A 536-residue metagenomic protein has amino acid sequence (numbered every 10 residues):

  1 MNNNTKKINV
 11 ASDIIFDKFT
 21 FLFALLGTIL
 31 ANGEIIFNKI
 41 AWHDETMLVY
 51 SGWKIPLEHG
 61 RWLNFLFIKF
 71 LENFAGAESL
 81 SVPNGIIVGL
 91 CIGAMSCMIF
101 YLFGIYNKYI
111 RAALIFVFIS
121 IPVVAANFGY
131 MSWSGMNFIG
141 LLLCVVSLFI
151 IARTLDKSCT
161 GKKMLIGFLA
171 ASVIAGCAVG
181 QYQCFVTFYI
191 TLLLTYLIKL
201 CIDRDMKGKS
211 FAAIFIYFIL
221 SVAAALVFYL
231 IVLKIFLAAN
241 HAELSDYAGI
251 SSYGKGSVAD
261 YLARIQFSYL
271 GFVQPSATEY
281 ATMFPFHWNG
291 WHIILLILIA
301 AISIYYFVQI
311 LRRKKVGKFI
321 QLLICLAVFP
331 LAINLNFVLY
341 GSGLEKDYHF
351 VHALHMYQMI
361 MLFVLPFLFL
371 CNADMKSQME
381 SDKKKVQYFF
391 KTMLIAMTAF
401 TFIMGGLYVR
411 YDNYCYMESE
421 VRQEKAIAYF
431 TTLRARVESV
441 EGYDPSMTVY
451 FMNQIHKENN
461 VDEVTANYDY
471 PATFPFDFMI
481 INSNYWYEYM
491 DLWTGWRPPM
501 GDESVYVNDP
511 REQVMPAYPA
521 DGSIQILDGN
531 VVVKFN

Functional and structural regions predicted by a protein language model:
N2-E58, W62-I68, E72-A94, Y101-A112 (+8 more regions): Intrinsically disordered, polar/acidic, low-complexity terminal segments
L57, R61, V88, Y109-R153 (+3 more regions): Membrane-interface micro-motifs in multi-pass membrane enzymes
A94-M98, V146-R153, L192-L200, I299-Y306 (+1 more regions): Transmembrane alpha-helices and membrane-interface helical segments of multi-pass integral membrane enzymes
C144-G167, L200-M206: Membrane-interface transmembrane helices that cradle and orient dolichyl/undecaprenyl
K162-L169, A373-R410: Signature aromatic-anchored transmembrane alpha helix within multi-pass, membrane-resident enzymes that catalyze glycan
M164-Q183, F188, L194: Membrane-interface alpha helices of multi-pass inner-membrane proteins
F188-A223: Perimembrane helix-loop-helix junctions
T282, W288-F319: Hydrophobic, aromatic-rich transmembrane alpha-helices and their immediate juxtamembrane boundary segments
